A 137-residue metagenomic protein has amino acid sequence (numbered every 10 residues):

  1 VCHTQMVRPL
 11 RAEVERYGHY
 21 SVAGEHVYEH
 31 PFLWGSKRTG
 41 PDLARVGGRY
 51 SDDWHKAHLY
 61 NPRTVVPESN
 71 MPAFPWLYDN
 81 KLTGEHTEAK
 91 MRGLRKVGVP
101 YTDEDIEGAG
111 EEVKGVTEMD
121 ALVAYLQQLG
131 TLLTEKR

Functional and structural regions predicted by a protein language model:
V1-R137: Periplasmic c-type cytochrome electron-transfer domains
